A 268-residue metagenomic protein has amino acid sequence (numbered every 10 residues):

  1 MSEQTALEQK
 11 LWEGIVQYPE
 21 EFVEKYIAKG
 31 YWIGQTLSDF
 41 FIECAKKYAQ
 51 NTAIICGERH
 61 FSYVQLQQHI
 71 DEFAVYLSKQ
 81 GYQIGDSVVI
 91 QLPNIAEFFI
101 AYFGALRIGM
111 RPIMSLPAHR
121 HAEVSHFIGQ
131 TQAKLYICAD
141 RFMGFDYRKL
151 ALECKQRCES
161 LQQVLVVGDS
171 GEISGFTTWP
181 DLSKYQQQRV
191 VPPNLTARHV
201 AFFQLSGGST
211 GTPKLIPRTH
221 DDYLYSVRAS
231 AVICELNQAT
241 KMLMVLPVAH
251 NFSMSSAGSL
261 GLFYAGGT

Functional and structural regions predicted by a protein language model:
M1-E8, M110-P180: Structural core segment of the AMP-binding/adenylate-forming
M1-G34: Flexible, non-catalytic linker and terminal segments flanking ANL/adenylate-forming cores
E13-E24, D39-S62, V167-S174, F203: AMP-dependent adenylate-forming
K25-Q35, I173-V200: Flexible, low-complexity linker/hinge segments
Y31-I42, Q50-I95, F99-F103, R120-S125 (+2 more regions): Conserved AMP-binding/adenylate-forming core of the ANL superfamily
A49, S183-G207, T212, P217-D221 (+1 more regions): Conserved pre-ATP/AMP-binding loop-to-beta segment of ANL
P93-I113, P117-H121, G129-L135, T240-K241 (+1 more regions): A short helix-loop-beta submotif of the ANL/AMP-binding
L224-K241, N251-T268: Conserved AMP-binding/adenylation subdomain of ANL enzymes
